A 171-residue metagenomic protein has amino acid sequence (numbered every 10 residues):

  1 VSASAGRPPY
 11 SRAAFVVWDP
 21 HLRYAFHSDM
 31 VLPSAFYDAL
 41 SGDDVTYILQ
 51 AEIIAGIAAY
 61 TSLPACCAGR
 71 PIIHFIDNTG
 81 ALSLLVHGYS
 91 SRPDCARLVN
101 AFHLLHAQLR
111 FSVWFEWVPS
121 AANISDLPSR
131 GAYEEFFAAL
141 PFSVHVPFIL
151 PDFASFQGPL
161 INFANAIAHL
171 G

Functional and structural regions predicted by a protein language model:
V1-A3, E52, D77, D126: Acidic side chains
V1-R12: Two-metal-ion RNase H-like nuclease active-site motif
A13-V17: Short beta-strand scaffold segments in enzyme catalytic cores
W18-I54, G80, H87-Y89, P93: A short, polar/acidic, helix/strand-boundary loop motif
G56-A59: Extended, hydrophobic alpha-helical segments in both membrane/secreted and soluble proteins
T61-S125, R130: RNase H catalytic domain
L109-H169: C-terminal functional segments of enzyme domains
